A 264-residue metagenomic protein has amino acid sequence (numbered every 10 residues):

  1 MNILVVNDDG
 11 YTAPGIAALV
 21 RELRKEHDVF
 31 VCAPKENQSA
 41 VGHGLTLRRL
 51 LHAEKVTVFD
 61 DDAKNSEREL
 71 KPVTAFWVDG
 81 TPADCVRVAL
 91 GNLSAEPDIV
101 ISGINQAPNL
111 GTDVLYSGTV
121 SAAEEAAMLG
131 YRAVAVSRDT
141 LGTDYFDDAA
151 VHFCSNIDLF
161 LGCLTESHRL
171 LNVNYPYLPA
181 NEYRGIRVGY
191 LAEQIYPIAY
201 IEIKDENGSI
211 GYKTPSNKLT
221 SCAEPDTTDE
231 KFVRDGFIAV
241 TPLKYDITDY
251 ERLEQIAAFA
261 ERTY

Functional and structural regions predicted by a protein language model:
M1-D9: Nucleotide-activated donor-dependent transferases that construct or modify glycoconjugates
I3, P14-N92, E96: A cross-family phosphate/adenosyl-ligand binding-site feature
V6, C32-P34, S102-N105, V136-S137 (+2 more regions): Short beta-strand segments
D9, N37, T81-P82, N105-P108 (+2 more regions): Short glycine-rich anion-binding loops that position phosphate/pyrophosphate groups of nucleotides and phosphorylated
P108-S117: Glycine/threonine-rich flexible loop motifs
A122-A126: Hydrophobic/aromatic ligand-binding patch that stacks against planar heteroaromatic rings of cofactors or nucleotides
A127-A149: Glycine-rich phosphate/pyrophosphate-binding loops and their adjacent beta-strand/loop elements at enzyme active sites
D148-Y264: Electrostatically charged, flexible surface regions
